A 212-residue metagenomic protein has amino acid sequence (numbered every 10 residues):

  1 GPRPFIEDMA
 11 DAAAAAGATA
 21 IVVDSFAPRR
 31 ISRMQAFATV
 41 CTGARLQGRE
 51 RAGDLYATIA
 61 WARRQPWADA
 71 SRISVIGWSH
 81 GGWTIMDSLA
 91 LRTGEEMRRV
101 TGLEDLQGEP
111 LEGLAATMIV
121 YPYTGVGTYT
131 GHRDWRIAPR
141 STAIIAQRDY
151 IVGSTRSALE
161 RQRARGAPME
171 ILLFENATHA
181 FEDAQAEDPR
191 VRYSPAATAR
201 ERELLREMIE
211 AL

Functional and structural regions predicted by a protein language model:
G1-A68, W83, F181-P189: Serine-hydrolase catalytic machinery in alpha/beta-hydrolase-like enzymes
D11-A15, R136, A164: Residues at the C-terminal ends
D24, I76, T117-Y121, I144 (+1 more regions): Alpha/beta-hydrolase-fold catalytic nucleophile elbow
L46-I137: Primarily recognizes the serine-hydrolase "nucleophile elbow" in alpha/beta-hydrolase and SGNH/GDSL folds
I137, A143-I145: Short beta-strand/loop motif that positions the catalytic acidic residue of the alpha/beta-hydrolase fold
Q147-Y150, N176-T178: Acidic beta-to-alpha connecting loop that harbors the catalytic carboxylate
Y150-S157: Conserved alpha/beta-hydrolase "acid-adjacent" motif
P168-L212: C-terminal catalytic histidine-bearing segment of alpha/beta-hydrolase fold enzymes
